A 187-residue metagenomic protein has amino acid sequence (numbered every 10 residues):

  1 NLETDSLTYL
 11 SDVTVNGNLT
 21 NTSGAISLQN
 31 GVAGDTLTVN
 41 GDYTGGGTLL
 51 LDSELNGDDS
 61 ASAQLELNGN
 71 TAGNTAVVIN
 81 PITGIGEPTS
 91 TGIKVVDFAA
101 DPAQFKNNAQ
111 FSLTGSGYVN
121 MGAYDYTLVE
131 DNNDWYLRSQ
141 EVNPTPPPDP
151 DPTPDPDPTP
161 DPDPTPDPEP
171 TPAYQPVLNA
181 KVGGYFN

Functional and structural regions predicted by a protein language model:
N1-N74, N80, G86-E141: Extracellular beta-solenoid/beta-roll
N143-P172: Ser/Thr/Gly/Pro-rich low-complexity, disordered linker/stalk segments of secreted and cell-surface proteins
E169-F186: Boundary/junction segments of secreted and surface-exposed precursor proteins
